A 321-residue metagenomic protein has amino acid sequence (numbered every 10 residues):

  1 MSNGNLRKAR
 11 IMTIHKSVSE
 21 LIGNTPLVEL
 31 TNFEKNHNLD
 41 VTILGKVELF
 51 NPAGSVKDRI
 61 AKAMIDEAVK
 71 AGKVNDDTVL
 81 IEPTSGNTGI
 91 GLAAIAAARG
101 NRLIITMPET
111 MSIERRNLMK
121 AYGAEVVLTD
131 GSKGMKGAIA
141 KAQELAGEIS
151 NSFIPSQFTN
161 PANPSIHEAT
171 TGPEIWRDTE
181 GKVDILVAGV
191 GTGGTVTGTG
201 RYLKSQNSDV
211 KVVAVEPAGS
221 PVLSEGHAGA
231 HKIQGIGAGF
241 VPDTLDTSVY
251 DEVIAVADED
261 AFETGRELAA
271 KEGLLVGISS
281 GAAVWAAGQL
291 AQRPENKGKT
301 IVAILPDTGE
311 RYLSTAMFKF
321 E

Functional and structural regions predicted by a protein language model:
S2-E321: PLP-dependent amino-acid enzyme catalytic core
